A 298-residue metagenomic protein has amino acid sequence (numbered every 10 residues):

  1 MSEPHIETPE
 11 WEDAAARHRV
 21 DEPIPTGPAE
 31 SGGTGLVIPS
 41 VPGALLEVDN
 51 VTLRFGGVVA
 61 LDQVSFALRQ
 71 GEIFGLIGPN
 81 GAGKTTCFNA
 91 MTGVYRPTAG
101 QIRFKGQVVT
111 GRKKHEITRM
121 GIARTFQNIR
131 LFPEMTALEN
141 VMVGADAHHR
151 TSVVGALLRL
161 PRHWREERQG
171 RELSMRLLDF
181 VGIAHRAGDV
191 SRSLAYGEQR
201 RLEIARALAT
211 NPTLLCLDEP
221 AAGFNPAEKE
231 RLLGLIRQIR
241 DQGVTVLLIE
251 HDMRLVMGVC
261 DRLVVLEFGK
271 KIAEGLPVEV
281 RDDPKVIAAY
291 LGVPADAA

Functional and structural regions predicted by a protein language model:
S2-I6, W11-A298: Glycine-rich phosphate-binding loops of nucleotide-dependent enzymes
